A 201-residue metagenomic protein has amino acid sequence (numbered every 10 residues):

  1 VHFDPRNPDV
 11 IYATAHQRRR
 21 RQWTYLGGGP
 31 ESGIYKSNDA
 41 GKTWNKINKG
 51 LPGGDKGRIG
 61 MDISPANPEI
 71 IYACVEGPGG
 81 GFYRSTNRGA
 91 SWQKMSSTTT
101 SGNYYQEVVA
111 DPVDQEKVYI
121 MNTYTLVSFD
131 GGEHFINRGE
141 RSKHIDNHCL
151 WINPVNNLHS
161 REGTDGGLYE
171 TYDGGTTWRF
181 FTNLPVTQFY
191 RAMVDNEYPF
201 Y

Functional and structural regions predicted by a protein language model:
V1-Y201: Beta-propeller blade termini and top-face loops
